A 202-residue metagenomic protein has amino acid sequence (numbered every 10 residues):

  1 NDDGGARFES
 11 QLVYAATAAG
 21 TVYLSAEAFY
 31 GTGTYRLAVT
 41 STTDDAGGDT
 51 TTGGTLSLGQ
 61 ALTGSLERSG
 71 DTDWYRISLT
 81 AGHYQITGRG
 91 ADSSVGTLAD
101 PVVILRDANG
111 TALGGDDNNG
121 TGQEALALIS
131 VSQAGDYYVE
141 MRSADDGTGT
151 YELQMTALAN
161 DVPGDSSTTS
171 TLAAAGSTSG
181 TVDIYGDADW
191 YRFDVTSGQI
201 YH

Functional and structural regions predicted by a protein language model:
N1-S41, L62-A157, A174-H202: Acidic, Ser/Thr/Pro-rich low-complexity intrinsically disordered segments
A38-Q60, Q154-A175: Predominantly extracellular/luminal regions of secreted and cell-surface proteins, especially disulfide-bonded
